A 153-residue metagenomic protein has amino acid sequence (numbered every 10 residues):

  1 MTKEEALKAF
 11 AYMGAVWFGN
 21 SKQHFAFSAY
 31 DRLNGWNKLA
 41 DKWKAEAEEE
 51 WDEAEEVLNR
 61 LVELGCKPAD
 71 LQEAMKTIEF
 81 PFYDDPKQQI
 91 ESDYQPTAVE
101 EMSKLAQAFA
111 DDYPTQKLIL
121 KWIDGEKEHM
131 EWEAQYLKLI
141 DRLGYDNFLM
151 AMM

Functional and structural regions predicted by a protein language model:
M1-M153: Iron-associated oxidoreductase/ferritin-like identity signal
